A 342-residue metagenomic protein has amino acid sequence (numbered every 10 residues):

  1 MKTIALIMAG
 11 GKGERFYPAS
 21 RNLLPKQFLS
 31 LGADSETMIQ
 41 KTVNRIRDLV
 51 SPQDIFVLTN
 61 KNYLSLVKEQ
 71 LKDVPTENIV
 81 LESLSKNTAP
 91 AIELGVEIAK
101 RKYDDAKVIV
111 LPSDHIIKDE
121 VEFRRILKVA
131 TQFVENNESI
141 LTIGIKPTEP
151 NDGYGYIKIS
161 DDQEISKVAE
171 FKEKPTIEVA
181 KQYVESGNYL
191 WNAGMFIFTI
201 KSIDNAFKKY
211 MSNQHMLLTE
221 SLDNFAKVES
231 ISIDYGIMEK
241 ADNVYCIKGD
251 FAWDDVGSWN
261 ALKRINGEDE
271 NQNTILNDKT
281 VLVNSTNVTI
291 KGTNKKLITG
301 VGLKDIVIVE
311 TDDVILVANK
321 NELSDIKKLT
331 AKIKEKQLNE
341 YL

Functional and structural regions predicted by a protein language model:
M1-I7, R15-N22, A33-P112, K118-V121 (+2 more regions): Conserved N-terminal catalytic core of the sugar/cofactor nucleotidyltransferase
I7-A9, L58, I109-P112, I143-K146 (+3 more regions): Short beta-strand segments
E77-S160, I197, D204-M211: Conserved beta-loop-beta/alpha segment of the NTase-like Rossmann-fold superfamily that binds/positions NTPs
I159-S186: A short, charged helix-loop
V184, Y189-I197: A conserved mid-domain beta-alpha-beta active-site/ligand-binding segment of alpha/beta enzyme cores
I200-L342: Left-handed beta-helix
